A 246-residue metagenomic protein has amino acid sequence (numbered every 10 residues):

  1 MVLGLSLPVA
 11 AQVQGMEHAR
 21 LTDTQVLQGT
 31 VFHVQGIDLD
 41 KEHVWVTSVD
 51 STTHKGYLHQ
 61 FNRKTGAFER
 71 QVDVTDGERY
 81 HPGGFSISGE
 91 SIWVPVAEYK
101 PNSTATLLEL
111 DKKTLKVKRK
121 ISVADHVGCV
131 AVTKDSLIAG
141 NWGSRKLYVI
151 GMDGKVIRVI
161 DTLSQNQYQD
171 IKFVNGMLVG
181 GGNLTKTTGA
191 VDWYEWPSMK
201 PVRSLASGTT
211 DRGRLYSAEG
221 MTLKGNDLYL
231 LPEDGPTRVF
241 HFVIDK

Functional and structural regions predicted by a protein language model:
R20-Q28, A67-T75, K116-I121, K155-D161 (+1 more regions): A short beta-strand motif characteristic of beta-propeller blades
Q25-G56, H81: Beta-strand-rich domains and repeat architectures in extracellular enzymes and scaffolds, especially beta-propellers
V31-D38, G77-S86, A124-K134, Q165-F173 (+1 more regions): Repeated scaffold domains used in trafficking and secretory/extracellular systems, primarily beta-propellers
K41-E42, G89-E90, K134-S136, N175-M177 (+1 more regions): Short coil/turn segments that connect the beta-strands within blades of beta-propeller domains
T53-H59, P101-L108, R145-V149, K186-W193 (+1 more regions): Structural motif
N62-G66, L110-L115, G151-K155, E195-M199 (+1 more regions): Short loop/turn segments that connect beta-strands within beta-propeller blades
G66-V96: Blade-loop segments of beta-propeller domains
L163-W196: Loop/turn-rich, solvent-exposed surfaces of beta-rich toroidal or solenoidal domains
